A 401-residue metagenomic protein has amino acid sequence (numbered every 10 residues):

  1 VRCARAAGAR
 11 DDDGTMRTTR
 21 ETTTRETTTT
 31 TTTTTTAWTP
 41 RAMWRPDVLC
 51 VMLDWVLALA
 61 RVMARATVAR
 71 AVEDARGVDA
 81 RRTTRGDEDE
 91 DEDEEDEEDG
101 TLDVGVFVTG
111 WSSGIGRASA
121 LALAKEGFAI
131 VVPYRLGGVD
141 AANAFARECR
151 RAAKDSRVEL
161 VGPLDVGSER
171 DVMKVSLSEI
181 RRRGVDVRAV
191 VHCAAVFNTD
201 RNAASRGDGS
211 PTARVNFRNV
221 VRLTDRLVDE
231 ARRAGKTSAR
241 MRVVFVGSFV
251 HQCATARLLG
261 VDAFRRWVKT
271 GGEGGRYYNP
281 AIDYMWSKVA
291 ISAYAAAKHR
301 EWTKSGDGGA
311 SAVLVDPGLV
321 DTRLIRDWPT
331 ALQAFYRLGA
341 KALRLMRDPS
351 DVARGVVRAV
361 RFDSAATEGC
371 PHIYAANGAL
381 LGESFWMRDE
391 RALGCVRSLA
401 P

Functional and structural regions predicted by a protein language model:
D11, T15-T18, T22, T27 (+5 more regions): Non-catalytic terminal and boundary segments that flank Rossmann-like NAD(P)-dependent oxidoreductase
T39-R76, G274-A281, L319-D351, R388: Alpha-helical membrane-targeting segments
R70-E88, E94-L324: Rossmann-fold NAD(P)H-dependent dehydrogenase/reductase core
S112, M173-L177, P349-V360, A392-A400: Short, amphipathic alpha-helical "lid/cap" segments that border enzyme active or binding sites
G116, E126-V131, R135, V356 (+2 more regions): Structured N-terminal alpha/beta-domain signature that marks small ligand/cofactor-binding or signaling modules
S305-V320, L324, G369-A392: C-terminal/domain-terminus segments
A340-M387: C-terminal helical subdomain
